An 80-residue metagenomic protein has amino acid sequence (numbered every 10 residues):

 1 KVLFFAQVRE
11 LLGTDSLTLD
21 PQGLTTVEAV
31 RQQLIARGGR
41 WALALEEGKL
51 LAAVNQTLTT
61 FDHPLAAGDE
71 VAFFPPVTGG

Functional and structural regions predicted by a protein language model:
K1-G79: Ubiquitin-like/PB1-type beta-grasp interaction modules and other compact soluble beta-rich domains
